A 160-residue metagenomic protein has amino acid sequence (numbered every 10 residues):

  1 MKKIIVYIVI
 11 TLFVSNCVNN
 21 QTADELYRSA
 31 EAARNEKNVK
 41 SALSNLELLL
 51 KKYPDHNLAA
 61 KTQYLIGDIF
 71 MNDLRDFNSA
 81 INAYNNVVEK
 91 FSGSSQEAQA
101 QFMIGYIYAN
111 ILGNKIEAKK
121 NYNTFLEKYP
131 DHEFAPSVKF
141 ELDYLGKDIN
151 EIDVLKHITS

Functional and structural regions predicted by a protein language model:
K2-Y7, N16-S160: Acidic, polar-rich low-complexity tracts and alpha-helical solenoid repeat scaffolds
T11-L12: Repetitive helical segments and hydrophobic/amphipathic motifs
